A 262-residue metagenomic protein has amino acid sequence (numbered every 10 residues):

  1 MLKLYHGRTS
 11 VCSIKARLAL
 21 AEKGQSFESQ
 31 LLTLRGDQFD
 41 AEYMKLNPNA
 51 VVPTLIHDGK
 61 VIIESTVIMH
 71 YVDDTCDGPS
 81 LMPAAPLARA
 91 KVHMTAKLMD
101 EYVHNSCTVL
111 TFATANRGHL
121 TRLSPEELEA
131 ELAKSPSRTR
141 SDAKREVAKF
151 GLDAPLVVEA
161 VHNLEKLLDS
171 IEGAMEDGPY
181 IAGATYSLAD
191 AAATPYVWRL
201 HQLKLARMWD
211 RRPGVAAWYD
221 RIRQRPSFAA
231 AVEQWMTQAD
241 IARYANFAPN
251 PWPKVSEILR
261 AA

Functional and structural regions predicted by a protein language model:
M1-R138, G151, A248-P249, V255-A262: GST-like domain detector, emphasizing the conserved glutathione-binding G-site in the N-terminal thioredoxin-like
G7, T33, L188, W235-M236: Short, solvent-exposed turn/loop segments enriched in Gly/Ser/Thr/Pro and often Arg
S29, V52, A184, W209 (+1 more regions): A generic structural-conservation signal
M44, A90-H93, A192, A216 (+1 more regions): Generic structural signal for individual residues within well-ordered alpha-helical segments across diverse proteins
C76, M175-G178, P226, W235: A general structural signal marking secondary-structure boundaries and capping sites
V103-D220, Q224, A262: GST-like fold's C-terminal all-alpha helical module
A216-A262: Long, positively charged, glycine-interspersed low-complexity recognition regions
